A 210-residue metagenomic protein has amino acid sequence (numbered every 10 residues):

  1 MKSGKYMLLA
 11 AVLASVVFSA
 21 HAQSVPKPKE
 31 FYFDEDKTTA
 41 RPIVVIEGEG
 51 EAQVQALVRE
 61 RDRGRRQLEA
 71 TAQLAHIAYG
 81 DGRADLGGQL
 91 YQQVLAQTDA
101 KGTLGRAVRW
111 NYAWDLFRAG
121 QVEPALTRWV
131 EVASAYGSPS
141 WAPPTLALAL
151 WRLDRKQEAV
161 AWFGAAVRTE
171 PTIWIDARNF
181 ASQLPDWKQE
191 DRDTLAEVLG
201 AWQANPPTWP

Functional and structural regions predicted by a protein language model:
M1-L8: Bacterial N-terminal signal peptides that target proteins for export
A20-Q73: N-terminal leader/linker segments that initiate helical-solenoid repeat arrays
A52-V58, G87-A96, V122-S134, Q157-E170 (+1 more regions): Alpha-helical repeat scaffolds
A56-G64, A96-T103, I173: Flexible helix-coil transition and linker loops at the boundaries of alpha-helical arrays
A75-S140: Alpha-helical adaptor scaffolds
A100-G105, G137-P144, R168-S182: Boundary/linker segments of alpha-helical solenoid repeat arrays
R168-P210: Terminal, low-structured helical/coil segments at or just beyond the last alpha-helical repeat
